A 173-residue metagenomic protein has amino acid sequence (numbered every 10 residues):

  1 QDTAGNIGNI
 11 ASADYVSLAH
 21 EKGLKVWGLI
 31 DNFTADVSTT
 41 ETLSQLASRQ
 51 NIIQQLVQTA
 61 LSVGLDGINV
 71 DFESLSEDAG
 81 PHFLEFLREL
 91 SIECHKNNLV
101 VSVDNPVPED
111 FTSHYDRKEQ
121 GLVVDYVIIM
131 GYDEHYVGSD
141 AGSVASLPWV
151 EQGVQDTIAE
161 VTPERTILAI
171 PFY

Functional and structural regions predicted by a protein language model:
Q1, A60-S76, M130: Short acidic catalytic loops
Q1-Q55: Glycan-recognition patch characteristic of GH18 chitinases/ENGases and related GlcNAc/peptidoglycan-binding proteins
A4-I10, E77-Y173: Substrate-binding surface in catalytic domains of secreted glycosidases
A19, A60, C94: Hydrophobic pocket-lining residues that define ligand/cofactor binding sites across diverse proteins
K22, V63, K96-L99: Helix C-cap/helix->beta junction micro-motif
T34-T40, I68, Y132-V137: Substrate-binding clefts and substrate-entry loops adjacent to catalytic sites of polymer-processing enzymes acting on
S44-S62, E109-Q120: Short, acidic/polar
